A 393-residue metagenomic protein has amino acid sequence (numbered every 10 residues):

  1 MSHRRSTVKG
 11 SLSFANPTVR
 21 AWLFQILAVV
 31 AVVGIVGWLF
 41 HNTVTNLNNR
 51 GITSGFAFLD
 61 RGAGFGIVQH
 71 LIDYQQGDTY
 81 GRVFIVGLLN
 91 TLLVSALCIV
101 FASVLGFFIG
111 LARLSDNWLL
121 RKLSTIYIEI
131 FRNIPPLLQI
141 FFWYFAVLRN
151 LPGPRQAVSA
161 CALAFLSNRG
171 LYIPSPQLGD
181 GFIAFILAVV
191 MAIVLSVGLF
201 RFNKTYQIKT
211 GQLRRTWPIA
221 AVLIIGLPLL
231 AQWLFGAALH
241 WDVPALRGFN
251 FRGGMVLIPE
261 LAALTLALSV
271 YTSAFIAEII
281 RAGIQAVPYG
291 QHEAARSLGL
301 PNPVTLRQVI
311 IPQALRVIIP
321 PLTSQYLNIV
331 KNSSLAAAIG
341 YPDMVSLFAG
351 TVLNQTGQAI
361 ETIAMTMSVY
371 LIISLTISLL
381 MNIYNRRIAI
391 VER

Functional and structural regions predicted by a protein language model:
S2-R393: Transmembrane alpha-helices and adjacent helix-loop boundaries
